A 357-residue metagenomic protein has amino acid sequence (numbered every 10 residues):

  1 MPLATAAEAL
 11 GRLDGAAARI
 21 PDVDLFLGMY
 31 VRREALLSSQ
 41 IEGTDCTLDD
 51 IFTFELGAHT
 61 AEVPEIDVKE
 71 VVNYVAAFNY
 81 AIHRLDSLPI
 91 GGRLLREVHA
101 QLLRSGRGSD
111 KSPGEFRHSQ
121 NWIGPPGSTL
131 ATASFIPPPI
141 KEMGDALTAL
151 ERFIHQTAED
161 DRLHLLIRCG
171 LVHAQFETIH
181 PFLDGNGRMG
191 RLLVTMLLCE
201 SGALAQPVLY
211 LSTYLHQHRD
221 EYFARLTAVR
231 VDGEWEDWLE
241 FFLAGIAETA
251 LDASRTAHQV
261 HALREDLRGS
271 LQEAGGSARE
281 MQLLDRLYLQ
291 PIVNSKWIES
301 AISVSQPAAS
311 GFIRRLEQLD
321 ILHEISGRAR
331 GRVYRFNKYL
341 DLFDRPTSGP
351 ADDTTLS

Functional and structural regions predicted by a protein language model:
M1-S357: FIC/Doc superfamily catalytic core
